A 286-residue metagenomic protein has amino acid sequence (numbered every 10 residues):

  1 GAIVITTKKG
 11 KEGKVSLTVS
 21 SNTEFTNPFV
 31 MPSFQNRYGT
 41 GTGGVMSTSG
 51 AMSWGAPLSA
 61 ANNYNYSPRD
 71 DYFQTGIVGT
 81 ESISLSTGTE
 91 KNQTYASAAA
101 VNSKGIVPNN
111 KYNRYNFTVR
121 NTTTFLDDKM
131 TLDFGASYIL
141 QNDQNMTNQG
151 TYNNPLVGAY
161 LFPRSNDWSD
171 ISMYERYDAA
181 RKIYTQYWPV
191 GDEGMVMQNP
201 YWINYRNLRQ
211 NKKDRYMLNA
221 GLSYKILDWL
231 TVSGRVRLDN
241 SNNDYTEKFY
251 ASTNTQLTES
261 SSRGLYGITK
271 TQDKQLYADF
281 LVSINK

Functional and structural regions predicted by a protein language model:
G1, N65-G76: Periplasmic N-terminal accessory/gating domains of Gram-negative outer-membrane beta-barrel systems
G1-T18, V78-T80, A99-K104: A beta-strand signature from Gram-negative outer-membrane beta-barrel systems, especially the internal plug domain
T7, I83-T89, V119-T123, A220-Y224 (+1 more regions): Residues on the lipid-exposed face of transmembrane beta-strands in outer-membrane beta-barrel proteins
K11-Y64, I106-N110, N116, R120-R215 (+1 more regions): Surface-exposed loop/interface segments of Gram-negative outer-membrane beta-barrel transport/assembly proteins
E12, V78, T89-E90, L126-D128 (+1 more regions): Outer-membrane beta-barrel channels and translocator barrels
E81, Y216: Phosphate-interacting basic helix/loop segments used at nucleotide- and nucleic-acid interfaces
L230: An active-site-proximal structural segment forming one wall of the substrate-binding cleft that immediately precedes
